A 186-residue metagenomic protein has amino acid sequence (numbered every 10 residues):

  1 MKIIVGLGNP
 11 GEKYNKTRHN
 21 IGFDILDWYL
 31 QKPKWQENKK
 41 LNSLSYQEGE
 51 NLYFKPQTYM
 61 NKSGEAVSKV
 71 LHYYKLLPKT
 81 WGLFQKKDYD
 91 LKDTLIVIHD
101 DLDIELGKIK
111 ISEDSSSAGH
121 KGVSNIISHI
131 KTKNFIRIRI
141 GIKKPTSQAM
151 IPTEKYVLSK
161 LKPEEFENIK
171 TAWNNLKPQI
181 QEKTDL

Functional and structural regions predicted by a protein language model:
M1-E113, S124, S128-R139, T146-P152 (+2 more regions): Nucleotide and nucleotide-moiety/phosphate-recognizing core
S117: Conserved TIR/SEFIR loop-to-helix hotspot centered on a Trp-containing motif with a nearby acidic residue
